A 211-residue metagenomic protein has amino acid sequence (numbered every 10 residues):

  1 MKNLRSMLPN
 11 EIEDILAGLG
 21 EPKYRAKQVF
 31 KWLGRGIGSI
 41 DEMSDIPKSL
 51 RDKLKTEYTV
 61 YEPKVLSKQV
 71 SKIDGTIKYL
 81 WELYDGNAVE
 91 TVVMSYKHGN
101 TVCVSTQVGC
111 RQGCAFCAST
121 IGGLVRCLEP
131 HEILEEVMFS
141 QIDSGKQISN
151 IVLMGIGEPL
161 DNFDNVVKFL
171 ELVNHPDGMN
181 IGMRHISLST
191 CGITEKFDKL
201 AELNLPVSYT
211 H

Functional and structural regions predicted by a protein language model:
M1-N100: Flexible, acidic/Gly-rich N-terminal and inter-domain linker regions that tether and position cofactor-handling modules
N87-V108, Q112-P206: Conserved Radical SAM active-site core
T210-H211: Conserved small/polar residues in nucleotide/adenosyl-binding loops
